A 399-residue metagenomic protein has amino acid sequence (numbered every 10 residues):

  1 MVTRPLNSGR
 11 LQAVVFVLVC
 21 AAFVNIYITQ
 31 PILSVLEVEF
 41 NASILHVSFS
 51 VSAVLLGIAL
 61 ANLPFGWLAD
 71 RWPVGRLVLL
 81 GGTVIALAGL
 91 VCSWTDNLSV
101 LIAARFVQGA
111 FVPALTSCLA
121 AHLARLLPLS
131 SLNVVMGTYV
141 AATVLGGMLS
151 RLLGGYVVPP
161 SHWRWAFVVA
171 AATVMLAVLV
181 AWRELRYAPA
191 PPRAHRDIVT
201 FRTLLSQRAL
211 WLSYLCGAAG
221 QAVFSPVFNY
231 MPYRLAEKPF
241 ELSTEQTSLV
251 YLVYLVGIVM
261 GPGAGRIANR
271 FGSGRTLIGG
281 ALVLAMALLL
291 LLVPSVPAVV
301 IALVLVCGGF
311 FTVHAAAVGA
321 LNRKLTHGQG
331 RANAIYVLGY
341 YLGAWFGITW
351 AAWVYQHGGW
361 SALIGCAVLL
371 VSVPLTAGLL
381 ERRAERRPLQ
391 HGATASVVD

Functional and structural regions predicted by a protein language model:
V2-L6, L185-Y214: Juxtamembrane intracellular "pre-TM" segments in multi-pass secondary transporters
N41, P73, W94-V100, V293-P294: Helix-breaking motifs and short loop linkers at transmembrane-helix boundaries and internal kinks in secondary membrane
L60-D96: Conserved MFS/SLC helix-loop-helix module at the cytosolic interface between two early adjacent transmembrane helices
A61-P73, V259-G272, Y355: Helix-to-loop junctions at the C-terminal end of transmembrane segments in multipass secondary transporters
A88, S99-Q108, P297-L305: Paired small-residue
A104-A142: Cytoplasmic helix-loop-helix junction between adjacent transmembrane helices in 12-TM secondary transporters
L129-R183: Helix-loop-helix hairpin linking two adjacent transmembrane segments in secondary transporters
G274-A317: C-terminal transmembrane helical hairpin of 12-TM major facilitator-type secondary transporters
